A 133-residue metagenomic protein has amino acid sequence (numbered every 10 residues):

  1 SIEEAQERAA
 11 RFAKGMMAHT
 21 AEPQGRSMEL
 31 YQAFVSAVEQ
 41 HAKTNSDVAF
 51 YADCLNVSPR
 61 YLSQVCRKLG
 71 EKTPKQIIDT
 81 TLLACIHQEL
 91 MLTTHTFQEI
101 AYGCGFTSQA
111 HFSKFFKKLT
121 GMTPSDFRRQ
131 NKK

Functional and structural regions predicted by a protein language model:
E4-M17, A33-D47, V65-C66, G70 (+3 more regions): Basic, amphipathic alpha-helical hairpins
A21-L30, S36, K72-T81: Short, Lys/Arg-enriched anionic-surface-contact patches
N45-K75: Charge-rich, low-complexity intrinsically disordered segments
A49, R60, T96-E99, Q109-A110 (+1 more regions): Residues within helix-turn-helix
L55, C104-G105, F116: Core residues of bacterial helix-turn-helix
L62, H111-F112, F116: Short hydrophobic/aromatic patch on the recognition helix
K68-T107, R129-K133: Terminal helix-turn-helix DNA-binding modules in bacterial transcription factors
K114-K133: …primarily DNA-binding HTH/wHTH and HhH modules…
